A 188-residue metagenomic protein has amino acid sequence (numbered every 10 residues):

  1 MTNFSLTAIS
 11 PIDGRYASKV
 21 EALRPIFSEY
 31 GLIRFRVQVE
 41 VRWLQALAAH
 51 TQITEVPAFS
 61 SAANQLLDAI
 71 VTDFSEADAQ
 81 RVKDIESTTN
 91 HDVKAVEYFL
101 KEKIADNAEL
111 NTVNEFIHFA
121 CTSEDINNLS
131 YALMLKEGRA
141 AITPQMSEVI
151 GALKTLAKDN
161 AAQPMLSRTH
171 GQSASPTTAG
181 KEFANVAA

Functional and structural regions predicted by a protein language model:
T2-A188: A helix-coil-helix interface module used to build multimeric assemblies and to scaffold catalytic/cofactor sites
